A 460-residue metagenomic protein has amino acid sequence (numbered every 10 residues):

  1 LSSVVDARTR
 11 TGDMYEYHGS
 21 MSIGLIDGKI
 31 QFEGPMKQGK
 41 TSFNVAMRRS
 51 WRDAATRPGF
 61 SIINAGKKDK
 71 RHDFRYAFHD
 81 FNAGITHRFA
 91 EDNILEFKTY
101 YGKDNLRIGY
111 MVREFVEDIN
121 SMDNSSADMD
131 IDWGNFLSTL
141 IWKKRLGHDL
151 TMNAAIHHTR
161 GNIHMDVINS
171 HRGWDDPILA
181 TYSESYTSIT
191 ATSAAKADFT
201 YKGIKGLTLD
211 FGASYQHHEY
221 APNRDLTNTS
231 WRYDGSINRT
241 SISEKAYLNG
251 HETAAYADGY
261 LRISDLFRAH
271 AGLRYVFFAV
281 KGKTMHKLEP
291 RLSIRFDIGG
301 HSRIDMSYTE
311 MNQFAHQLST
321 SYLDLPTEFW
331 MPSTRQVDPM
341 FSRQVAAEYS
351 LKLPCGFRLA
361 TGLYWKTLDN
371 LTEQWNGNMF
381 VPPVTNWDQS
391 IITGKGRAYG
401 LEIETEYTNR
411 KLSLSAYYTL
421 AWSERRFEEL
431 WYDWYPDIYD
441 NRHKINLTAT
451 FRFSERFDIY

Functional and structural regions predicted by a protein language model:
L1, F43-R57, G109-R113, M122-N124 (+4 more regions): Surface-exposed extracellular loop regions of Gram-negative outer-membrane beta-barrel proteins
L1-G19, I30: N-terminal periplasmic accessory domains that precede and gate Gram-negative outer-membrane beta-barrel machines
G19-I23, V45-W51, F97-K103, A154-R160 (+7 more regions): Transmembrane beta-barrel strands of outer-membrane/channel proteins
I26-S50, A65-G109, D130-M152, G203 (+1 more regions): Transmembrane beta-barrel wall of Gram-negative outer-membrane proteins
R52, F74, I94-H148, R160-I189 (+1 more regions): Flexible loop and strand-edge segments within Gram-negative outer membrane beta-barrel domains
N162, G300-V345, C355, L363-D388: Surface-exposed extracellular loop regions of Gram-negative outer-membrane beta-barrel proteins, predominantly
S183-R268, I391-Y399: Outer-membrane beta-barrel transmembrane domain signature of Gram-negative proteins, especially the mid-to-C-terminal
W365-T367, T385-Y460: Gram-negative outer-membrane beta-barrel transporters
